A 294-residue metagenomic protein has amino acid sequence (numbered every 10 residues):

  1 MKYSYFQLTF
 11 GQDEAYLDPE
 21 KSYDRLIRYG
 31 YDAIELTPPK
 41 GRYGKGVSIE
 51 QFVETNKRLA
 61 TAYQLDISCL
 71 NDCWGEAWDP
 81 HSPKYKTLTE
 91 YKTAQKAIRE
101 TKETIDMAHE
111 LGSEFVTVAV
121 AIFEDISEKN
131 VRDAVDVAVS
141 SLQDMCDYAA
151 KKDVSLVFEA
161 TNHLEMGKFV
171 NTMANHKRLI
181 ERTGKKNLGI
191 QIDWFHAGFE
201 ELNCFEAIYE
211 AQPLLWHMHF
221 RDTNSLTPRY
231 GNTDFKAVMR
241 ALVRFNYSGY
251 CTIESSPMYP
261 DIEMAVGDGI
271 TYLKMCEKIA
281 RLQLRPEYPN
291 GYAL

Functional and structural regions predicted by a protein language model:
M1-S113, R132-D133, Q143, A150 (+3 more regions): N-terminal pre-domain/capping segments
S4, S68, V116-T117, V157 (+2 more regions): Structural detector of well-ordered beta-strand residues that form the stable sheet scaffold of enzyme domains
F10-D18, T37-F52, W78, E124-I126 (+4 more regions): Acidic-and-aromatic substrate-binding clefts and catalytic sites of carbohydrate-active enzymes
Y31, S113, L215, Y247-S248: A structural motif
A33-I34, P39-K40, L70, D133-R240 (+1 more regions): Acidic/histidine-rich catalytic cores of soluble enzymes
W78-Y85, T117-I126, T252: A short small-residue
A108-E128, V157-N162: Active-site groove signature of glycoside hydrolases
G249-S256: Conserved active-site loop/cleft motifs that coordinate metal ions or position small ligands
